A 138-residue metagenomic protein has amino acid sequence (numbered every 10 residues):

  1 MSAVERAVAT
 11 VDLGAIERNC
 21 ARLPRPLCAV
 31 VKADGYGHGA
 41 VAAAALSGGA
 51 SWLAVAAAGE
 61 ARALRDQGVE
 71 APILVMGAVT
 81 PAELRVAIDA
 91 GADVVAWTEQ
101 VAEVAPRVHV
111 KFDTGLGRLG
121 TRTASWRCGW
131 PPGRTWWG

Functional and structural regions predicted by a protein language model:
A3, A7-R18, R25-G138: Active-site-proximal beta-alpha core segment in soluble small-molecule metabolic enzymes
